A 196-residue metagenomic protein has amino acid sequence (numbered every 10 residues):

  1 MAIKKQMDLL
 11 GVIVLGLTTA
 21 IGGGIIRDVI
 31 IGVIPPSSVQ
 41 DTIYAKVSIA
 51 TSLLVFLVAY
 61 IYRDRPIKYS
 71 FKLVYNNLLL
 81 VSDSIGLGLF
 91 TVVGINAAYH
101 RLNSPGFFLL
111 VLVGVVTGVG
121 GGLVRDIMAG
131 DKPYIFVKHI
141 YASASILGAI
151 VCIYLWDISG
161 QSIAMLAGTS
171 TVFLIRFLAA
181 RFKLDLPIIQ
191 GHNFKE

Functional and structural regions predicted by a protein language model:
M1-A20, D28-I31: The feature marks the first
M1-K5, F56-L73, L123-P133, A179-P187: C-terminal ends of transmembrane helices
G11-T18, I43-K46, F71-G86, I135-A144: Cytoplasmic-side transmembrane-helix entry/capping segments in multi-pass membrane proteins
A20-I21, I25-V29, S48-I61, L87-N96 (+6 more regions): Transmembrane alpha-helical segments of multi-pass membrane transport proteins and ion-pumping complexes
V29-V39, V93-L109, Y154-A164: Helix-coil boundary and interhelical linker segments in multi-pass alpha-helical membrane proteins
S38-L53, P105-G118: Structural signature of hydrophobic alpha-helical transmembrane segments
Q40-K46, G106, V137-I146, I158-T169: Loop-to-transmembrane alpha-helix initiation sites
I189-E196: Short, highly charged, low-complexity non-transmembrane loops/tails of multi-pass membrane proteins
